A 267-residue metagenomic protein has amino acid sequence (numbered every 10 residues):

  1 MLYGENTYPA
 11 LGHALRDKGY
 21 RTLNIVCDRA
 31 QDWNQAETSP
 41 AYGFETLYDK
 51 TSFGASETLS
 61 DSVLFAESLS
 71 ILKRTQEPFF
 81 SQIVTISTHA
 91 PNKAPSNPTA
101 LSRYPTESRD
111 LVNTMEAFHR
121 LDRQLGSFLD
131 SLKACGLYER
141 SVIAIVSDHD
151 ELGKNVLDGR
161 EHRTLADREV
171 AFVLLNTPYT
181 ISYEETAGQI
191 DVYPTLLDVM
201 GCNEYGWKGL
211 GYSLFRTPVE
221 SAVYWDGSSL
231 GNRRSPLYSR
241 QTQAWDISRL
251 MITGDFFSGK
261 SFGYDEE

Functional and structural regions predicted by a protein language model:
M1-E267: Solvent-exposed soluble domains appended to multi-pass membrane proteins
